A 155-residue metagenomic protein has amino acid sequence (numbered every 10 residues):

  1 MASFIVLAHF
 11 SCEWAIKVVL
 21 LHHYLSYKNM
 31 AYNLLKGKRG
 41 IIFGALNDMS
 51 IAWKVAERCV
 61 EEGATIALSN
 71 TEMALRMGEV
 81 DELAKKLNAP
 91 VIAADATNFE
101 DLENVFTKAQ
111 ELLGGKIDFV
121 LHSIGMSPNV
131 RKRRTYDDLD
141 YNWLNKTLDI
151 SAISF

Functional and structural regions predicted by a protein language model:
L7-F10, H23-L25: Short hydrophobic targeting helices and cationic amphipathic motifs that mediate membrane/organellar targeting
Y32-L68: Canonical Rossmann dinucleotide-binding motif of NAD(H)/NADP(H)-dependent dehydrogenases/reductases, specifically
S50, R76, P128-R131: Glycine/Thr-rich phosphate-binding loops of Rossmann-like dinucleotide-binding domains
A64-V80: Conserved glycine-rich Rossmann-like NAD(P)H-binding loop of the short-chain dehydrogenase/reductase
D81-N88, I92-A94, N98-E103, T107-T147: Conserved mid-core segment of classical short-chain dehydrogenase/reductases
